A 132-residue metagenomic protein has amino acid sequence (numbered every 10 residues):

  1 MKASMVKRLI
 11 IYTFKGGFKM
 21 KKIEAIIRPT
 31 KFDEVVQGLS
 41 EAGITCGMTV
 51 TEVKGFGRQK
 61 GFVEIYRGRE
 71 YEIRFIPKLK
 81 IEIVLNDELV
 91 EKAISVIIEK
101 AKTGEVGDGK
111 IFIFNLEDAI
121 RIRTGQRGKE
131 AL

Functional and structural regions predicted by a protein language model:
K2-L132: Positively charged, small/polar-rich N-terminal and surface patches that mediate targeting and assembly and bind
